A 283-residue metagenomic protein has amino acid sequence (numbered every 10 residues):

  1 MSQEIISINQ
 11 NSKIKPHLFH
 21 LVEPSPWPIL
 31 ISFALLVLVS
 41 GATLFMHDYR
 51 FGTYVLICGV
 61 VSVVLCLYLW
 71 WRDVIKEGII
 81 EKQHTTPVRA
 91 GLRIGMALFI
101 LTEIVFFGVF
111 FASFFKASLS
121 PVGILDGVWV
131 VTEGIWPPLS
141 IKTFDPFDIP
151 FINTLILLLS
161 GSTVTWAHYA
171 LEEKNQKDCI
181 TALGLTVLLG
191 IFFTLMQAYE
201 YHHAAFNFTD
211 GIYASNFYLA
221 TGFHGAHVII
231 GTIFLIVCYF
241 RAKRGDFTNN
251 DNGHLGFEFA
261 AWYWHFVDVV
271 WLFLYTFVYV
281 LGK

Functional and structural regions predicted by a protein language model:
M1-K283: ...captures the hydrophobic TM-helix bundle architecture rather than a specific catalytic motif, and can also fire on
